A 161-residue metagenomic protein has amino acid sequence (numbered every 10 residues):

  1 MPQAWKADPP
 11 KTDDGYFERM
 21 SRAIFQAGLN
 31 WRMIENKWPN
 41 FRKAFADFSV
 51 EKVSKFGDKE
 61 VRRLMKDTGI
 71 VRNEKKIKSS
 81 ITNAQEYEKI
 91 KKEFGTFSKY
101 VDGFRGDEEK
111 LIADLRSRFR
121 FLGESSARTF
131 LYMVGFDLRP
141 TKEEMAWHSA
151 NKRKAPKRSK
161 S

Functional and structural regions predicted by a protein language model:
M1-S161: HhH-family (HhH-GPD) DNA N-glycosylase catalytic core used in base-excision repair
